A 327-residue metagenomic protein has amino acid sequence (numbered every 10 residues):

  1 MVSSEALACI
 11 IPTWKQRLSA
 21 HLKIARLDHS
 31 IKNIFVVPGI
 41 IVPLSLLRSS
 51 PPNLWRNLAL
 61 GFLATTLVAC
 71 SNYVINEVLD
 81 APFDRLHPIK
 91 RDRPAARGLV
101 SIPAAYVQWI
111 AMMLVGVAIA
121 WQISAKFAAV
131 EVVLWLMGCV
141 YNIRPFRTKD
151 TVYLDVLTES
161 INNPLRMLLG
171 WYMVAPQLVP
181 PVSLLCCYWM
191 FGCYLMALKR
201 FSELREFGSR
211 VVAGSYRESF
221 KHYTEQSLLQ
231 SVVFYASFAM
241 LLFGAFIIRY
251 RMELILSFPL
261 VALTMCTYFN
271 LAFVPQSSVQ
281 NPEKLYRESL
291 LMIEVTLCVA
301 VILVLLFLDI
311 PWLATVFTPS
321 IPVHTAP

Functional and structural regions predicted by a protein language model:
M1-R85, I89, G98-A111: Topogenic membrane-insertion module of multi-pass membrane proteins
V2-K23, L27-S30, P164-P327: C-terminal membrane-associated helical module and adjoining short loops/tails
K23-D28, P94-A105, S124-F127, D150-L157 (+2 more regions): Short, amphipathic, aromatic/basic-enriched membrane-interface segments that mark the entry/exit of transmembrane
V37-P38, A59, L63-C70, V107-A118 (+7 more regions): Generic alpha-helical transmembrane segments of integral inner-membrane proteins, especially permease/transport modules
A64-A96, R147-T158, Y194-E206, C266-T267: Acidic (Asp/Glu-rich) catalytic motifs at the cytosolic membrane interface
A81, L86-V132, P181-C193, L229-L242 (+1 more regions): Multi-pass membrane catalytic core of lipid/isoprenoid biosynthesis enzymes
A105-F146, S237-F273: Transmembrane helix-loop-helix
W121-A125, I143-V152, G170-V179: Membrane-interface helix caps and helix-loop-helix hairpins in membrane proteins
